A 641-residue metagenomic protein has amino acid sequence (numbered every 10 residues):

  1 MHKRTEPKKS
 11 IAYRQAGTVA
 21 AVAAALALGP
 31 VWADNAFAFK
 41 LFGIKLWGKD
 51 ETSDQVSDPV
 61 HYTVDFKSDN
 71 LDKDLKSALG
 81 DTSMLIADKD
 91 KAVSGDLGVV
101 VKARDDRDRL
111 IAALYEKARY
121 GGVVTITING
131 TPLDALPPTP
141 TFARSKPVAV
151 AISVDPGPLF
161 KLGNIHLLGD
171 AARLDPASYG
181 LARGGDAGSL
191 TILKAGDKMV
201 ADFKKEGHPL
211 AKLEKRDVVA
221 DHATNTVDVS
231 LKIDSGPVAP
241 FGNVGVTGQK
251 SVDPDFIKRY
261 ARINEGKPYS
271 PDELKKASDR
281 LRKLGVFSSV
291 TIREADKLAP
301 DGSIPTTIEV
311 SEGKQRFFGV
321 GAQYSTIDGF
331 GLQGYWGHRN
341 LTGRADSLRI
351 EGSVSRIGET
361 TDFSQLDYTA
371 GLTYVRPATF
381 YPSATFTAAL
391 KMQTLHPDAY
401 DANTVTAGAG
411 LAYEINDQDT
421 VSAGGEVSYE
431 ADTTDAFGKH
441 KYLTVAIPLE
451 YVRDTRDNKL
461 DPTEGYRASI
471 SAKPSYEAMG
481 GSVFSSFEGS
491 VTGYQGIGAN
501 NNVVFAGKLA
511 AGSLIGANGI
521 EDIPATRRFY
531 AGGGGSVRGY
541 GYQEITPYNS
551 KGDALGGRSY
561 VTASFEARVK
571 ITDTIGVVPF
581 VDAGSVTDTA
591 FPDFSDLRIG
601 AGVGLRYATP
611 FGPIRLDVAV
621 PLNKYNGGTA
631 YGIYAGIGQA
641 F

Functional and structural regions predicted by a protein language model:
M1-A12: N-terminal secretory signal peptides that target proteins for export/translocation
I11-A24: Sec-dependent N-terminal signal peptides
L26-N35: C-terminal segment of classical bacterial N-terminal signal peptides
F37-D74, A87-F330, S347-Y368, A378 (+5 more regions): Periplasmic polypeptide-binding modules associated with outer-membrane biogenesis and secretion
A172-L174, S270-S469, R538-G539, Q543-A554 (+2 more regions): Gram-negative/organellar outer-membrane beta-barrel architecture
K283, R316-F317, Q323-S325, G329 (+6 more regions): C-terminal outer-membrane beta-barrel translocator/porin domains of Gram-negative envelope proteins and their
S353-S355, L509, V577-T587, F594-R598 (+1 more regions): Active/binding-pocket-proximal capping segment
A506, P592, L597-F641: In a subset of proteins, long, contiguous C-terminal domains/tails are tracked
